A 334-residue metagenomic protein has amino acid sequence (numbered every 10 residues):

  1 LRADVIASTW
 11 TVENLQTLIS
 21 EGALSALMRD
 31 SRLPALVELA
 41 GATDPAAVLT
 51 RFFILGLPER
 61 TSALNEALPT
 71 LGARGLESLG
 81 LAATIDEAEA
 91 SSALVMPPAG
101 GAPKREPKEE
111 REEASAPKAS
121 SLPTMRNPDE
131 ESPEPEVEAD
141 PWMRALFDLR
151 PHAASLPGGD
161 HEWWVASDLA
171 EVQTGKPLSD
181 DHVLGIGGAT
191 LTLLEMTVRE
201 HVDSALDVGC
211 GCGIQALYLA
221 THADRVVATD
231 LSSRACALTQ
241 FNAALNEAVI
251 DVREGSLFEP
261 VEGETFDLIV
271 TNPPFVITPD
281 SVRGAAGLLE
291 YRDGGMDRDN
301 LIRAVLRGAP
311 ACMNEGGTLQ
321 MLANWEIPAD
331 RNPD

Functional and structural regions predicted by a protein language model:
L1-G100, S121, E130-H152, H161-W163: N-terminal accessory segments
A3-R29, L33, G75-S78, A83-D86 (+9 more regions): S-adenosylmethionine-dependent methyltransferases
E89-G100, P135-A205, C210-H222: SAM-dependent Rossmann-like transferase core, predominantly class I methyltransferases with a strong bias toward
G101-K118, L122-E134: A cross-taxon signal for low-complexity, glycine/charged-rich
P177-A189, R199-H201, L231-D334: S-adenosylmethionine
R225-D230: Conserved SAM-binding motif I beta-strand of class I
